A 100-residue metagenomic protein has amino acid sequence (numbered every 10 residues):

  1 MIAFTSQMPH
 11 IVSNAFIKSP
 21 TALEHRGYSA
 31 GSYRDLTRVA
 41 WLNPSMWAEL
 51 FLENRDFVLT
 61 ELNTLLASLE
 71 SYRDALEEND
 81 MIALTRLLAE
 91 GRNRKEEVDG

Functional and structural regions predicted by a protein language model:
M1-R34: Anionic-ligand binding region
E24-R94: Interdomain hinge/lid region at the active-site interface of Rossmann-like NAD(P)-dependent oxidoreductases
E97-G100: Amphipathic alpha-helical coiled-coil segments
